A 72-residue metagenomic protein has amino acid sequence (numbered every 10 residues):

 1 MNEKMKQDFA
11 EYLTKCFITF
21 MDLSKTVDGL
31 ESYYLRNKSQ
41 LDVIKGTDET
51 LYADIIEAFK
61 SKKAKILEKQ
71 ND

Functional and structural regions predicted by a protein language model:
M1-D72: Interfaces that engage single-stranded nucleic acids at replication/repair/recombination sites
